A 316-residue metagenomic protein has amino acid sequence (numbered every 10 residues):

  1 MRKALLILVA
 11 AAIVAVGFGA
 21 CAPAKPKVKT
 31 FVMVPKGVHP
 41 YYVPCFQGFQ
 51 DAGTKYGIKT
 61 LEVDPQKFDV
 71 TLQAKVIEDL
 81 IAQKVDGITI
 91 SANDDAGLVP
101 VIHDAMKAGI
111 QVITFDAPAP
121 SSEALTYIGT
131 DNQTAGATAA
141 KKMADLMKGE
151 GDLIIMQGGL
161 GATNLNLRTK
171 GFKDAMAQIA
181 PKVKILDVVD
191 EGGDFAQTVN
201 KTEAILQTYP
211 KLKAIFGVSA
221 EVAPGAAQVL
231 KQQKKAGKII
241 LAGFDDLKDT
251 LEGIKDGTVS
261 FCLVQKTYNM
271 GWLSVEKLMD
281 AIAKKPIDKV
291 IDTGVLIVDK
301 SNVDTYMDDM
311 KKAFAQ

Functional and structural regions predicted by a protein language model:
M1-P23: N-terminal export/membrane-targeting signals
A4, A20-Q316: A residue-level marker of the well-folded mature domains of exported/periplasmic proteins
